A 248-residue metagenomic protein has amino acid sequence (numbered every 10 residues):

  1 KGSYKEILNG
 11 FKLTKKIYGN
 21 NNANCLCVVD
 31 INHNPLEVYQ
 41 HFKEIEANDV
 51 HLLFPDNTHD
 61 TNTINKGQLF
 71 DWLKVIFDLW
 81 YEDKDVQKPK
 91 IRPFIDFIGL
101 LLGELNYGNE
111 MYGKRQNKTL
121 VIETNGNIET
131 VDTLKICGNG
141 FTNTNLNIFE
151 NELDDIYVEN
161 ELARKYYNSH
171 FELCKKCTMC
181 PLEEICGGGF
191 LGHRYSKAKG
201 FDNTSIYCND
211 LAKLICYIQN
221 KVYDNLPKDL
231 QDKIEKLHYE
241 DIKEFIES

Functional and structural regions predicted by a protein language model:
K1-P55: Radical SAM/AdoMet-radical enzyme domain recognition
D30-N32, N57-H59, D96-G99, N127 (+3 more regions): Short, solvent-exposed loop/turn segments at secondary-structure junctions
L36-G108: Long, K/E/R/D-enriched contiguous segments that form extended
L69-L101, T133-T178: C-terminal accessory region of radical SAM enzymes
Y112-Q116: Short, small/polar residue-rich loop motifs at catalytic or cofactor-binding pockets
N125-N127, I136-N139, I148, F171-S248: Radical SAM enzyme core and accessory elements
